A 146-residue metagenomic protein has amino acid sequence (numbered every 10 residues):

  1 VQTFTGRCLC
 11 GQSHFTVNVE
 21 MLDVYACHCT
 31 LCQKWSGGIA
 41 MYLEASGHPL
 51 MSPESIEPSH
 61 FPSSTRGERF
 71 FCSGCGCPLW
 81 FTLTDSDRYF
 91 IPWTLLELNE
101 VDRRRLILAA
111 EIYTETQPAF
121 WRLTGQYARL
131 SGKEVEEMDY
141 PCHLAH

Functional and structural regions predicted by a protein language model:
V1-R7, Q12-H146: A short Gly-Trp-Pro
